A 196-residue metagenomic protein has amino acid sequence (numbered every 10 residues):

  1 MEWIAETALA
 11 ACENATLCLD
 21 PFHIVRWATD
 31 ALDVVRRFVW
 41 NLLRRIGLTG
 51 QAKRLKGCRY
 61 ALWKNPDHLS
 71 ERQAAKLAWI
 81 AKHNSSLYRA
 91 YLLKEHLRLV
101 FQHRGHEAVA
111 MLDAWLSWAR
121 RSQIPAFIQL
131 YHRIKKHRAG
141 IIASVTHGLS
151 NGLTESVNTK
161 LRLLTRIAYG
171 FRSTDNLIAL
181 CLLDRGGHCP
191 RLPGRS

Functional and structural regions predicted by a protein language model:
M1-T16, F22-T29, R45-S196: Acidic/histidine-rich catalytic cores and adjacent linkers of DNA breakage/strand-transfer/modification proteins
T29-W40: Short, surface-exposed amphipathic charged segments that create phosphate/polyanion-binding patches used for binding
